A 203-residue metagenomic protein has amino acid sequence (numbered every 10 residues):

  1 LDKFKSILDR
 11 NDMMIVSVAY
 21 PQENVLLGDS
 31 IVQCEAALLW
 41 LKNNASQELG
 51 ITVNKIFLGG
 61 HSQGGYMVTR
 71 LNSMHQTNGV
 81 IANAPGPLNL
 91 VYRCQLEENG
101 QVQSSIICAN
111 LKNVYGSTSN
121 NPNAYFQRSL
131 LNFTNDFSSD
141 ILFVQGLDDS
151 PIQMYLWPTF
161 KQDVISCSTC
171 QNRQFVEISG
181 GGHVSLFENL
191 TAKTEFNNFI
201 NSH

Functional and structural regions predicted by a protein language model:
L1-V16: Short amphipathic alpha-helix adjacent to the substrate-entry channel of hydrolases
A19-E23, G86, G181: Short beta-to-alpha linker loops that shape the active-site pocket of alpha/beta-hydrolase fold enzymes
L27, V144, P151, P158-T159 (+1 more regions): C-terminal catalytic histidine-bearing segment of alpha/beta-hydrolase fold enzymes
A36-S62, M74: Gly/Ser-rich "nucleophile elbow"/oxyanion-hole loop immediately N-terminal to the catalytic nucleophile in hydrolases
G65-H75: Short glycine-enriched nucleophile-adjacent loop and the immediately C-terminal alpha-helix near the catalytic center
V80-N83: A short, hydrophobic beta-strand element of the alpha/beta-hydrolase
P85, L90-F133: Mobile cap/lid helix-loop segments that gate and shape the active-site cleft of serine hydrolases
F137, F143-Q145: Short beta-strand/loop motif that positions the catalytic acidic residue of the alpha/beta-hydrolase fold
